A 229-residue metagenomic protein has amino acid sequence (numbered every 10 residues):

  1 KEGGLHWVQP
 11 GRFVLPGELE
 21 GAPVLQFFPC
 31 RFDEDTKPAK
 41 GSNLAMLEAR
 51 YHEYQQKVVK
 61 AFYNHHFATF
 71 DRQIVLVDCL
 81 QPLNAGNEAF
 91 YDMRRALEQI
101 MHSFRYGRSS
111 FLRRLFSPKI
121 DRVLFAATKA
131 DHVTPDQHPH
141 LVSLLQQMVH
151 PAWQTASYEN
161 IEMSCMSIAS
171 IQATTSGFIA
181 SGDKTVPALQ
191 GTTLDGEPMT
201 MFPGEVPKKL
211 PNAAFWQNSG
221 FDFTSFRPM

Functional and structural regions predicted by a protein language model:
K1-P118, T134, A152-W153, A169-A173 (+1 more regions): Switch- and interface-adjacent substructures of P-loop NTPase systems
R72-I74, P118-K129, W153-S167: Conserved beta-strand/loop subsegment of P-loop NTPase cores
G86, D136-H138, S176-A180: Short conserved micro-motifs at the rims of enzyme active sites and ligand-binding pockets
F90-Y91, P139-L145, A180-V186: Short secondary-structure boundary/capping segments
S110-F116, F178-T185: Low-complexity, polar-biased intrinsically disordered regions enriched in Pro/Ser/Thr/Gly
H132-S157: GTPase G-domain guanine-specificity segment
P151-A152, E159-S164, I171, S176 (+1 more regions): Conserved P-loop NTPase catalytic core
M163-C165, T185-G196, Q217: Class I S-adenosyl-L-methionine
